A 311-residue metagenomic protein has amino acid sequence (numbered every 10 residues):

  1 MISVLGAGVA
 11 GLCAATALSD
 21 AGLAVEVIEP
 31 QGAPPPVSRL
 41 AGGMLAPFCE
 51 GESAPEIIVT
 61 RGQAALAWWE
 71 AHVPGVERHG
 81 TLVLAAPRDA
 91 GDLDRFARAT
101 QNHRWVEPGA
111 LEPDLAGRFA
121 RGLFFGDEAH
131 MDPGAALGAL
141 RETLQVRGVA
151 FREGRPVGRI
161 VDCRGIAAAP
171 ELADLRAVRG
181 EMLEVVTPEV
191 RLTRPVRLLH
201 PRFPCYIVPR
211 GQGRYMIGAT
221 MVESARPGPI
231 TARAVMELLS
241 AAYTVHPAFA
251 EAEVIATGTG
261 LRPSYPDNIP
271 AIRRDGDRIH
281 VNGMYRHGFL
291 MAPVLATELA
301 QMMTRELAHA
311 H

Functional and structural regions predicted by a protein language model:
I2-E26: N-terminal Rossmann-like FAD-binding beta1-loop-alpha1 element of flavoenzymes
L5, P156-I166, A296: Short hydrophobic core segments
T16-A17, A21, R39, G75-V76 (+1 more regions): Active-site substrate-recognition segment that forms the wall of the catalytic cavity or substrate channel
D20-S38: Glycine-rich FAD pyrophosphate-binding loop
G43-P113: Dinucleotide-binding Rossmann-like beta1-alpha1 core, especially the glycine-rich loop that anchors the ADP
S53-A64, L123-A139, P229-A234, M291: Short beta-strand to alpha-helix junction loop
L123-R155, R159, C163: Helical element adjacent to the flavin cofactor pocket in flavoenzyme catalytic cores
E253-H311: C-terminal catalytic lobe of FAD-dependent flavoproteins
